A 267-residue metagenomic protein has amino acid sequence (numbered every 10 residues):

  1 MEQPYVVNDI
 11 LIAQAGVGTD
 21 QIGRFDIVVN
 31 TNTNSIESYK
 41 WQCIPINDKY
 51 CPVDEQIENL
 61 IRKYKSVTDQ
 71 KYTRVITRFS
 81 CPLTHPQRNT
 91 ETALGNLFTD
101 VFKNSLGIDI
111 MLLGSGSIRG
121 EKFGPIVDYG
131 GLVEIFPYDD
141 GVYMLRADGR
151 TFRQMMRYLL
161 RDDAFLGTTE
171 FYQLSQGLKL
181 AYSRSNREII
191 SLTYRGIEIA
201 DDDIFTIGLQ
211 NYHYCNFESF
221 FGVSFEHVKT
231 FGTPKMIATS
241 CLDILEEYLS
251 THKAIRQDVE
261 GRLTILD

Functional and structural regions predicted by a protein language model:
M1, I12-A15: Active-site neighborhood of phospho(di)ester-bond hydrolases with catalytic His/Asp-centered motifs
Q3-Y5: Glycine-rich, charge-decorated loop segments at or immediately adjacent to ligand/cofactor-binding or catalytic sites
V7-D9, L106: Short, structured coil segments at secondary-structure junctions
G16-S105, D109-D267: Catalytic centers of hydrolytic enzymes
